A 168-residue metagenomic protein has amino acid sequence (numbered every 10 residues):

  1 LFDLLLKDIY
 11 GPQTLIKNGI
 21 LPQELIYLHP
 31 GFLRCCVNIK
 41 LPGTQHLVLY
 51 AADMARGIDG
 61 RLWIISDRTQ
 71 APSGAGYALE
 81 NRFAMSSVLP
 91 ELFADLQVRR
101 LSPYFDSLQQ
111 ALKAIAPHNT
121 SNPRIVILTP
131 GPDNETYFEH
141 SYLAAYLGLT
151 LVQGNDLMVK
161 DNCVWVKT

Functional and structural regions predicted by a protein language model:
L1-T168: Domain-scale recognition of functional cores that engage charged ligands
